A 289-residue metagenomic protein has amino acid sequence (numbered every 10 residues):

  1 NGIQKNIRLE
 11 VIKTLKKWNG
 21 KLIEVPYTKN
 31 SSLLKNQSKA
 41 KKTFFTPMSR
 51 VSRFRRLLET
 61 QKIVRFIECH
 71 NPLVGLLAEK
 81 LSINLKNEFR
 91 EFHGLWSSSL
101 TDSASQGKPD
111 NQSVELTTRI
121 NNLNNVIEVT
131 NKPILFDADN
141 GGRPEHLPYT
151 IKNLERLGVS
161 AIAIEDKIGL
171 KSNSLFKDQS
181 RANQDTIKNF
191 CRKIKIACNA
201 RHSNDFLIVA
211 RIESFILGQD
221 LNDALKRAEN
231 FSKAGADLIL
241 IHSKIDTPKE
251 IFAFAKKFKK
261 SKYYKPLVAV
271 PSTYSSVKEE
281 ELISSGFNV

Functional and structural regions predicted by a protein language model:
G2-T43: Catalytic machinery of carbohydrate-active enzymes, primarily nucleotide-sugar-dependent glycosyltransferases
F44-S272, S276-F287: Alpha/beta enzyme core
